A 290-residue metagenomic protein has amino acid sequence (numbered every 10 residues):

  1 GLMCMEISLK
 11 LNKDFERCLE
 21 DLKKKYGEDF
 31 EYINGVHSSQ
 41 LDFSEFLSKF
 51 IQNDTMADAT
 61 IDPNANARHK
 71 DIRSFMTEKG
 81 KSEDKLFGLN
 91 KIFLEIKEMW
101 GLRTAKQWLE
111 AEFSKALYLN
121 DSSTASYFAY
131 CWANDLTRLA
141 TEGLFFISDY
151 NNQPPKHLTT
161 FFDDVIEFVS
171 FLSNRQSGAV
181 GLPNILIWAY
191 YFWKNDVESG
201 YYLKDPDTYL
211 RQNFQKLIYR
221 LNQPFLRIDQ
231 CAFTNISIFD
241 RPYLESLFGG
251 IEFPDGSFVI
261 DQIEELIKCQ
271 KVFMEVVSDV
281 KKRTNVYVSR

Functional and structural regions predicted by a protein language model:
C4, S8, N12-R290: Conserved catalytic cores of very large enzyme subunits
